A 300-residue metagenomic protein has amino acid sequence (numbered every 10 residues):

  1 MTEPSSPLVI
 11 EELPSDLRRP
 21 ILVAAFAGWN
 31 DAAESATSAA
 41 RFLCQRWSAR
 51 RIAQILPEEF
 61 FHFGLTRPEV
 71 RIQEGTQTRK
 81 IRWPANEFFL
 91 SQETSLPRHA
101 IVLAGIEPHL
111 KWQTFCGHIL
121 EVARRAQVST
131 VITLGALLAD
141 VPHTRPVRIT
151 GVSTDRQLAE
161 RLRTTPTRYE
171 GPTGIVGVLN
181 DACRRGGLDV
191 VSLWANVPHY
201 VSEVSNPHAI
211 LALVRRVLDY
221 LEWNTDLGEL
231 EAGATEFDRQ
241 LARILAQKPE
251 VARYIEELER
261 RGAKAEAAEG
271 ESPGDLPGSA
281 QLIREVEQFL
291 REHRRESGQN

Functional and structural regions predicted by a protein language model:
T2-G105: N-terminal short beta-loop-beta anion/metal-coordinating cradle
F26-N30, L103-W112, L162-E170, Y200-V204: Flexible, glycine/proline-enriched loop segments at strand-loop-helix junctions that form or flank small-ligand binding
D31-S38, L110, T114, E170 (+5 more regions): Conserved active-site and cofactor/substrate-binding residues in soluble primary-metabolism enzymes
R98, A104-Q157, L179: Internal, conserved structured core segments that host functional sites
D140-Y220, N224: Catalytic cores of processing enzymes, dominated by hydrolases/peptidases, characterized by acidic/His-rich
V201-N300: A conserved C-terminal secondary-structure "cap"
